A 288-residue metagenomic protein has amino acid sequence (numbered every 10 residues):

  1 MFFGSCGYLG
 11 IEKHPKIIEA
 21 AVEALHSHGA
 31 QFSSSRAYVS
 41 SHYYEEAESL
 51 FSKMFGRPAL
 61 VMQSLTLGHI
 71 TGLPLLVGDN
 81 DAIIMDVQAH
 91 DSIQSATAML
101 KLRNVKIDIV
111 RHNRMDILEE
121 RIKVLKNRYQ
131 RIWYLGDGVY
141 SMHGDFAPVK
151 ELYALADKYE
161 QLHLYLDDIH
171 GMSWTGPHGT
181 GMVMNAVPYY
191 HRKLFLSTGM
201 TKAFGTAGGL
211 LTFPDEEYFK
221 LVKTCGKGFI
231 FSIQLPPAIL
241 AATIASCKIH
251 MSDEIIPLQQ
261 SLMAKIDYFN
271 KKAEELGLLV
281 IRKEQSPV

Functional and structural regions predicted by a protein language model:
M1-A30, L162: N-terminal "arm"/small-domain region of PLP-dependent enzymes with the aminotransferase-like
G7, D108-Y165: Active-site phosphate-binding strand-loop segment of PLP-dependent enzymes
E19-S64: Conserved N-terminal alpha-helix of the aminotransferase class I/II PLP-enzyme fold
S64, M85-K101: Substrate-binding/gating loop at the entrance of the active-site cleft, primarily in PLP-dependent aminotransferase-like
L75-D91, K265: Conserved PLP-anchoring active-site segment centered on the Schiff-base-forming lysine
A186-L221: Active-site PLP attachment segment
L240-P257, K271-L276: Amphipathic alpha-helix from the class-I
I256-D267, E274-V288: Conserved PLP-binding catalytic core of the aspartate aminotransferase-like
